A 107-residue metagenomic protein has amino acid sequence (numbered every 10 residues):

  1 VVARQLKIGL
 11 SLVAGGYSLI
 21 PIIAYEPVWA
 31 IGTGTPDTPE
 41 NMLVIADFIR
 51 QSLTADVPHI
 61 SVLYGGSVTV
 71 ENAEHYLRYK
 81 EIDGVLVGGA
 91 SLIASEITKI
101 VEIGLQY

Functional and structural regions predicted by a protein language model:
V1-V57: Active-site rim beta-loop-alpha module in soluble metabolic enzymes
I23, G84-V85: Hydrophobic residues within beta-strands of alpha/beta enzymes
E26, Y76, G88: Conserved, mostly hydrophobic/aromatic
V44-F48, V62, Y107: Flavin-dependent oxidoreductase catalytic cores
D56-Y64: Short beta-strand/loop segments at the ligand-binding rim of alpha/beta enzyme cores
Y64-V70, G89-S91: Glycine-rich beta-to-alpha transition loops that act as phosphate-gripper elements at the mouths of alpha/beta enzyme
V68-E81: Catalytic cores of alpha/beta
Y79, S91-Y107: C-terminal helical cap(s) of enzyme catalytic domains, especially alpha/beta-barrels
